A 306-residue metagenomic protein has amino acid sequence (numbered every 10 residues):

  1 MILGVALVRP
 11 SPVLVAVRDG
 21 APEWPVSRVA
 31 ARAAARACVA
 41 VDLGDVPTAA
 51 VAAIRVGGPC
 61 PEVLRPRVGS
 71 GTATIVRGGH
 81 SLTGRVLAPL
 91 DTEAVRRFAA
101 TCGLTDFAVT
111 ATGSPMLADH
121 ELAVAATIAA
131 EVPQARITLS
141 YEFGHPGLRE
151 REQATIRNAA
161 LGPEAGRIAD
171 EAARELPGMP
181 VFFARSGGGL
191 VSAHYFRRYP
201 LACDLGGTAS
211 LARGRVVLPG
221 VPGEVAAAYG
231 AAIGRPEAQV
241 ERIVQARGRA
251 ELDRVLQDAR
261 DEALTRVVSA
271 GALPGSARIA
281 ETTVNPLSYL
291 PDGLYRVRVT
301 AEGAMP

Functional and structural regions predicted by a protein language model:
M1-P306: N-terminally biased helix-coil "hinge/interface" segments that flank
